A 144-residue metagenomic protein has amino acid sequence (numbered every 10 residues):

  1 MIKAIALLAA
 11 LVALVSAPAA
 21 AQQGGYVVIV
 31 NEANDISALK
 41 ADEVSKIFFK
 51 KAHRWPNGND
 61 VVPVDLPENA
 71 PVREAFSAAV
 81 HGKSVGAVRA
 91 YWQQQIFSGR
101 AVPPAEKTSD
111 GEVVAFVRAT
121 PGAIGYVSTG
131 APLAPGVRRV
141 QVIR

Functional and structural regions predicted by a protein language model:
M1, A19-A21: Mature, folded catalytic cores of secreted/periplasmic enzymes
K3-S16: Bacterial N-terminal signal peptides
A21-R144: Flexible loop/hinge segments at secondary-structure junctions
